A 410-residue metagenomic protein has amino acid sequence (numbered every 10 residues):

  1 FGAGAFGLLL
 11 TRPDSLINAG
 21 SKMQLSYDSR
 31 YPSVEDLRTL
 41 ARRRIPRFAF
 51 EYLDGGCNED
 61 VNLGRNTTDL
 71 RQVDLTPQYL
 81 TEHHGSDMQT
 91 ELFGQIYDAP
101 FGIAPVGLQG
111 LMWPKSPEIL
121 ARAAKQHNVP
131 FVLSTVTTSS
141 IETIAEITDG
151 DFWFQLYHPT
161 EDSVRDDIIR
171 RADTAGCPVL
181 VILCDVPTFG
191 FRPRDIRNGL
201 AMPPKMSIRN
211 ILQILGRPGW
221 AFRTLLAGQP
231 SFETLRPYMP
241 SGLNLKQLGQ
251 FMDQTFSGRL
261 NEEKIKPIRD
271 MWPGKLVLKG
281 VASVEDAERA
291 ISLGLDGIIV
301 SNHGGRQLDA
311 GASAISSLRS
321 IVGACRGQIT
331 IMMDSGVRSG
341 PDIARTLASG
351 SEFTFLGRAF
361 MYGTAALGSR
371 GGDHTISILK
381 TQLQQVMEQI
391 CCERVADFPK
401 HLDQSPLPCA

Functional and structural regions predicted by a protein language model:
F1-S15: N-terminal export signals
I17-G94, P203-L260, A396-F398, Q404-A410: An N-cap/entry alpha-helix motif that binds or orients negatively charged groups
G20-R71, S316-M333, R338-A410: Alpha/beta catalytic cores of nucleotide-metabolism and tRNA/nucleoside-modifying enzymes
G55, Q109, W113, L133-S134 (+5 more regions): Glycine- and other small-residue-rich loops at beta-strand/loop junctions that grip anionic moieties
Y97-V136: Glycine-rich active-site/cofactor-binding loop and its immediate structural neighborhood
I141-D149, A172, I291: Acidic (Asp/Glu)-rich catalytic clusters
Q155-R165: Outer-membrane beta-barrel proteins
S163, D167-M333, P341-R345, S349-E352 (+2 more regions): Alpha/beta enzyme core
